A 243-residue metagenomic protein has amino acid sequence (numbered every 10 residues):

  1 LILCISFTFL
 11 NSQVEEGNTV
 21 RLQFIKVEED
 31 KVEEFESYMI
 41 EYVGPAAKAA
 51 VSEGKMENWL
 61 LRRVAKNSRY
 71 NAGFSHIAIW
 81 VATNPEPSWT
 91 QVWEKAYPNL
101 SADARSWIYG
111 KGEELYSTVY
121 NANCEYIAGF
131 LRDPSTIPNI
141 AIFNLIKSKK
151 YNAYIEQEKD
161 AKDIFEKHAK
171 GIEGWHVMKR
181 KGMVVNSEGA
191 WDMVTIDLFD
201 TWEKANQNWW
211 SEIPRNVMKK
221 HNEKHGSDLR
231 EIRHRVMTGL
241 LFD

Functional and structural regions predicted by a protein language model:
L1-E16: Bacterial Sec-dependent N-terminal signal peptides
S12-D243: Short S/T/G/P-rich N-terminal loop/turn motif that feeds into the first structured element of a domain
